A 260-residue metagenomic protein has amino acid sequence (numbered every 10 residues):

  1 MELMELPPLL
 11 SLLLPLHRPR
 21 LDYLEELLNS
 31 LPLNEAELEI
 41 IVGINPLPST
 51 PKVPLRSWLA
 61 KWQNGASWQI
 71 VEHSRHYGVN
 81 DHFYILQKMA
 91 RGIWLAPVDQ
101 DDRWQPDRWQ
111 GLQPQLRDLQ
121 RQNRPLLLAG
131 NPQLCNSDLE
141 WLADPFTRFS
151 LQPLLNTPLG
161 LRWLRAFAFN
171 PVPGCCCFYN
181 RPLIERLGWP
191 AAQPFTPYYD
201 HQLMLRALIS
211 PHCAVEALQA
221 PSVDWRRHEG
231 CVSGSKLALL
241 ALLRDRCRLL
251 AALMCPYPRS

Functional and structural regions predicted by a protein language model:
M1-S30: N-proximal low-complexity "stem/linker" segments adjacent to membrane-targeting elements
N29-L38: Short, acidic, metal-binding catalytic loop of nucleotide-sugar glycosyltransferases
E37-L47, Q69-H73: Short beta-strand/loop segment that forms part of the nucleotide-sugar
H73-A90: Glycine-rich, basic loop-to-helix element that forms the pyrophosphate-binding segment of sugar-nucleotide handling
L95: Short aromatic/hydrophobic "clamp" motif used to bind/position activated sugar donors
Q110-A143: Conserved donor NDP-sugar-binding/catalytic core segment of glycosyltransferases
Q152-P153, W225-E229, G234-S260: Catalytic core of nucleotide-sugar-dependent glycosyltransferases
T157-G234: Conserved nucleotide-sugar donor-binding catalytic segment
